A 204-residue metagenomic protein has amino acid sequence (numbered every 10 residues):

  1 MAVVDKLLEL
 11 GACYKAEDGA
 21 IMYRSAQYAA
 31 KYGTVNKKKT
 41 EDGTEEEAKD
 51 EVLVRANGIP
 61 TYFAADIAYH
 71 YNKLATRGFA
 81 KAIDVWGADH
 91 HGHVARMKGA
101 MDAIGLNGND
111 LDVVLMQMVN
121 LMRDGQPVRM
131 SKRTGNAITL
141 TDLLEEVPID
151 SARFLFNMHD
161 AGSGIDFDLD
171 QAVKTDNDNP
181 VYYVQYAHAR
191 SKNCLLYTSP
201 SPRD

Functional and structural regions predicted by a protein language model:
M1-L195: Alpha-helical recognition segments enriched in aromatics with Gly/Pro capping that present substrate-recognition
Y197-D204: Conserved small/polar residues in nucleotide/adenosyl-binding loops
